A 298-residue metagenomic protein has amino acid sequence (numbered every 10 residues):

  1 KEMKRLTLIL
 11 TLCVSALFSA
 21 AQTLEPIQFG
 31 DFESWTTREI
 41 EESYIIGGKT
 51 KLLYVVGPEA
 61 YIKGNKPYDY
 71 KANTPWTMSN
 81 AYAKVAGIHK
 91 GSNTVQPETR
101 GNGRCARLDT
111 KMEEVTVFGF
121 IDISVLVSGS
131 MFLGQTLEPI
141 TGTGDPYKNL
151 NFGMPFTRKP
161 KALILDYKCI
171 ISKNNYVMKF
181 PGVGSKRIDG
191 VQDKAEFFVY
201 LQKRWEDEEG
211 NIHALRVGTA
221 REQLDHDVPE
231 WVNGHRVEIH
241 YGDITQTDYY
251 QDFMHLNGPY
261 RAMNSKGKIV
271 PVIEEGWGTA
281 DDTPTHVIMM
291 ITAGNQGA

Functional and structural regions predicted by a protein language model:
K1-P26: Bacterial Sec-dependent N-terminal signal peptides
T11, S19, Y44, V177-M178: Short linear functional motifs in flexible/disordered or boundary regions
Q22-P160, I164, G190-D243, Y249-A298: Aromatic (Trp/Tyr/Phe) and Gly/Pro-enriched flexible surface segments
C169-Y176, R187-Q192, G297: Extended, low-complexity, turn-rich repeat/linker tracts enriched in Gly/Pro/Ser/Thr and Asp/Glu that occur
N175-F180, G210-N211: A short secondary-structure junction signal
P181-S185: Interfacial segments of alpha-helical transmembrane regions
